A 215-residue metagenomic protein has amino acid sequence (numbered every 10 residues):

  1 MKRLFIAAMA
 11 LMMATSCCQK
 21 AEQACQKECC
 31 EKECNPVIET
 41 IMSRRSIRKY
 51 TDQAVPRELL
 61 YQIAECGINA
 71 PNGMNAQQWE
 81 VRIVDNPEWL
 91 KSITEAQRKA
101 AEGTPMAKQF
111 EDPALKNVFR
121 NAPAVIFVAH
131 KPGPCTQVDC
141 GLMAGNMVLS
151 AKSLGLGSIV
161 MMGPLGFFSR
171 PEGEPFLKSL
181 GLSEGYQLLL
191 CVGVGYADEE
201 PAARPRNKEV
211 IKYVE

Functional and structural regions predicted by a protein language model:
L4-M13: Sec-dependent N-terminal signal peptides
S16-E215: Acidic, surface-exposed loops and disordered segments
